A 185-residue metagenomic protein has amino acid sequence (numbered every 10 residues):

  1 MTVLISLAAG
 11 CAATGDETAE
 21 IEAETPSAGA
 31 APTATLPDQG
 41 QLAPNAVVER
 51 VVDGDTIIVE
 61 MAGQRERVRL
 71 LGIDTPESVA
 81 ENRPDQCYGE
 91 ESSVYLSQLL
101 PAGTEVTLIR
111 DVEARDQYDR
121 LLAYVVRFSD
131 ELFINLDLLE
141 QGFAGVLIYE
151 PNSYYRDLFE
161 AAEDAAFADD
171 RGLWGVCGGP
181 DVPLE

Functional and structural regions predicted by a protein language model:
M1-L4: Sec-dependent N-terminal signal peptides
S6-E185: Small beta-barrel nucleic-acid-binding modules, primarily SNase/OB-fold domains and secondarily Tudor-like barrels
